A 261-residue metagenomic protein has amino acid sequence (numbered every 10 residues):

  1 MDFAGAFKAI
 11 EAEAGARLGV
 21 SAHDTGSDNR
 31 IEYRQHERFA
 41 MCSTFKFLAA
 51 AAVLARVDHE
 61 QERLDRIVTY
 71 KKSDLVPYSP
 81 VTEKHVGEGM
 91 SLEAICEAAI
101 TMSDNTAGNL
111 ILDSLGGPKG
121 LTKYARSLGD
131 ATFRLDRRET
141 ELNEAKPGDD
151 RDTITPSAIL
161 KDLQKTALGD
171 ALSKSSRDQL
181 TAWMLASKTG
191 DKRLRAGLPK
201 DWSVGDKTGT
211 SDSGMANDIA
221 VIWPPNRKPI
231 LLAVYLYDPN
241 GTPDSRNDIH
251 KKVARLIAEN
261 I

Functional and structural regions predicted by a protein language model:
M1-I10, D113-S114, P118-K119, K161-K192 (+2 more regions): Structured C-terminal helix/loop/strand segments within mature extracytoplasmic catalytic/sensor domains
M1-R38, E259-N260: Beta-lactamase-like hydrolase cores
A14, N109-A171: Mid-domain, small-residue-enriched loop/turn segments at the edges of structured enzyme/sensor domains
G19-H23, E32, L48, T69 (+2 more regions): Soluble periplasmic/extracytoplasmic beta-strand elements of cell-envelope proteins
T25, L64-V81, L115-G116, W183: Acidic helix-start/capping segments at beta-turn-to-alpha-helix junctions
D28, A40-V68, A99, L232: Active-site SXXK
A55-D74, T122, S173-S176: Short, well-structured active-site flanking segments
L75-L110, P118, D149-D152: Conserved catalytic neighborhood of penicillin-recognizing serine enzymes
